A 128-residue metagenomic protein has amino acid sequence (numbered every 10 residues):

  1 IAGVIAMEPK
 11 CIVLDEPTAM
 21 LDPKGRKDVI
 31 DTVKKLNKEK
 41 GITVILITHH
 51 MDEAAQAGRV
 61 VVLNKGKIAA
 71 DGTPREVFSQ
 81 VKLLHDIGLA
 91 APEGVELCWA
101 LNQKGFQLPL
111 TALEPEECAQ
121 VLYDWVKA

Functional and structural regions predicted by a protein language model:
E8: Conserved catalytic motifs of ABC-family nucleotide-binding domains
I12-D15: Catalytic Walker B motif of ABC-type/P-loop ATPase nucleotide-binding domains
R26-K40, D52: Helical segment within the ABC ATPase nucleotide-binding domain
Q56-V62: Conserved catalytic segment of ABC-fold P-loop ATPases
D71-G72: ABC ATPase "signature
L84-A128: ABC ATPase nucleotide-binding domains
